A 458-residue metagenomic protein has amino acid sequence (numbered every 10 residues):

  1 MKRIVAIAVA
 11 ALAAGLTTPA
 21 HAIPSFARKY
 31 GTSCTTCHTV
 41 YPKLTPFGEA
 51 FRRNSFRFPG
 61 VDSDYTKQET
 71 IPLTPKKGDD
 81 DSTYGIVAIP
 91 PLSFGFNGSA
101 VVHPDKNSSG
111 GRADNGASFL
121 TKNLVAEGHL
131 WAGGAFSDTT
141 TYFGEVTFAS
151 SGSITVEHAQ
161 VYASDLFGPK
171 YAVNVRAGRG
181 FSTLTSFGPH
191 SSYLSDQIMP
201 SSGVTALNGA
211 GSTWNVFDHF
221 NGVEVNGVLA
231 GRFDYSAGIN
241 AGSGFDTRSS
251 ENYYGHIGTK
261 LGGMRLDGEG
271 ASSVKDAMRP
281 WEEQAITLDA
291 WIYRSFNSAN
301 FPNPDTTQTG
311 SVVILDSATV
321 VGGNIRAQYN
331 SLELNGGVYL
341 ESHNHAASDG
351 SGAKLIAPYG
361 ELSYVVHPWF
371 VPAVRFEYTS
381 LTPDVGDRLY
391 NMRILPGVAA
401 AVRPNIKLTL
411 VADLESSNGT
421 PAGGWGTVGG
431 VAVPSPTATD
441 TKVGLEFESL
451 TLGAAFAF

Functional and structural regions predicted by a protein language model:
T17-P19: N-terminal signal peptide c-region/cleavage motif recognized by signal peptidases
I23-S33: Sequence/structural segment immediately N-terminal to covalent heme-attachment motifs in c-type and related
G31-P42: The canonical Cys-X-X-Cys-His
S33, Y254-M264, A400, K442-F458: Outer-membrane beta-barrel "beta-signal"
P42-P46, I86-P104, S109-Y254, G258-M264 (+5 more regions): Outer membrane beta-barrel
A117-K122, A149-T155, T213-N215, F245-E251 (+7 more regions): Replace "Gram-negative outer membrane beta-barrel proteins" with "bacterial and organellar outer membrane beta-barrel
Y253-D384: Detector for outer-membrane/organellar transmembrane beta-barrel domains, recognizing the amphipathic beta-strand
F301, E361-V365, W369-S417, P421-G423: Outer membrane beta-barrel transmembrane domains
